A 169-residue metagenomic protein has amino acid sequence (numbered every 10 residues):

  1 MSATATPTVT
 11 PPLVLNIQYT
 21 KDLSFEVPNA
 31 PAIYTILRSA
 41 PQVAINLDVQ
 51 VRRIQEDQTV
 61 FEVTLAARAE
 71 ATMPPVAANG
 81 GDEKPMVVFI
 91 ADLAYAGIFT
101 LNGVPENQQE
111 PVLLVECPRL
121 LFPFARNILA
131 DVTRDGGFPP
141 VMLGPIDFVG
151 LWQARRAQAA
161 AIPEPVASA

Functional and structural regions predicted by a protein language model:
M1-L120, R126-A169: N-terminal intrinsically disordered, cationic/polar leader segments that include organellar targeting peptides
